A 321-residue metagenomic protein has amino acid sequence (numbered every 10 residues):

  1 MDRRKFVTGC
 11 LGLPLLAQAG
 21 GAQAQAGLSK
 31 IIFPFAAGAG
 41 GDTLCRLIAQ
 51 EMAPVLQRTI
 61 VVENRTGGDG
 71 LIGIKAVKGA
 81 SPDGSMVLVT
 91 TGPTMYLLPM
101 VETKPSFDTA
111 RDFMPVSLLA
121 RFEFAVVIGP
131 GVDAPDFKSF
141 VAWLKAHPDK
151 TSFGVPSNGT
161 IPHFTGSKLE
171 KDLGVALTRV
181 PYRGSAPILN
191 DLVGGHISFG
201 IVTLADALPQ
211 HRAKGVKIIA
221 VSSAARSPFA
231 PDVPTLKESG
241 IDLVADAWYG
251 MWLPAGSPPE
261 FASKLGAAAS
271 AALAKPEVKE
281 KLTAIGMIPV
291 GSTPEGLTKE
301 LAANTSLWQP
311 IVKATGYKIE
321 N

Functional and structural regions predicted by a protein language model:
M1-P14: N-terminal secretory signal peptides and thylakoid transit peptides that target proteins across membranes
A19-I31, S81-M86, V141-T151, R212-A213 (+3 more regions): Immediate post-signal peptide segment of exported/extracytoplasmic ligand-binding proteins
Q23-A110, K150, V175-I201, G291 (+1 more regions): N-terminal (or domain-start) structured segment
G79-S85, M100-P187, L236, I241 (+1 more regions): Hinge/capping helix and adjacent helix->loop/strand transition within the periplasmic-binding protein
V89-T94, V155, S185, V202-A207 (+3 more regions): Beta->alpha turn/N-cap motifs
P93-E102, E170-K171, F199-P231: A ligand-binding cleft/hinge motif common to bilobed small-molecule-binding domains
K171, V175, P259-N321: An extracytoplasmic/periplasmic, membrane-proximal ligand-sensing/linker region
